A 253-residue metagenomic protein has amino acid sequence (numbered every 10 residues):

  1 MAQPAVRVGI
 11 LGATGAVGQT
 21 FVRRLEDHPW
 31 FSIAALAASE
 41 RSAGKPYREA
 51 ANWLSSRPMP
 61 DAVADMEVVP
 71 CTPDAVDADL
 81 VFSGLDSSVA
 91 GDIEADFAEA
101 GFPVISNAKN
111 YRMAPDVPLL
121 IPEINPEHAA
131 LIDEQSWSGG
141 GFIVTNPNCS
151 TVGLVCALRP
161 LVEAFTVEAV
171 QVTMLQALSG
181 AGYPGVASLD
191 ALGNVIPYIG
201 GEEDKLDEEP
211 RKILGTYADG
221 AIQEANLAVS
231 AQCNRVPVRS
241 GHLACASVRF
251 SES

Functional and structural regions predicted by a protein language model:
M1-Y198, I222, A228: N-terminal Rossmann-like NAD(P) cofactor-binding subdomain of oxidoreductases, focused on the glycine-rich
L178-S253: Charged docking surfaces used in two-component/phosphorelay signaling
